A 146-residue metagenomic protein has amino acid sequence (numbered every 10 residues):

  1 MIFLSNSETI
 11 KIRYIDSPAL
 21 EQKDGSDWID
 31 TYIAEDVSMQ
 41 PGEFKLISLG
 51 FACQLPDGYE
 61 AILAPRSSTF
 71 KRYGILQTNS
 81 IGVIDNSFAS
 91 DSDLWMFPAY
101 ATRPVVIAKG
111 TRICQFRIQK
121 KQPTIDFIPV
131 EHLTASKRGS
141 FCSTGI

Functional and structural regions predicted by a protein language model:
M1-I146: DUTPase catalytic domain/fold
